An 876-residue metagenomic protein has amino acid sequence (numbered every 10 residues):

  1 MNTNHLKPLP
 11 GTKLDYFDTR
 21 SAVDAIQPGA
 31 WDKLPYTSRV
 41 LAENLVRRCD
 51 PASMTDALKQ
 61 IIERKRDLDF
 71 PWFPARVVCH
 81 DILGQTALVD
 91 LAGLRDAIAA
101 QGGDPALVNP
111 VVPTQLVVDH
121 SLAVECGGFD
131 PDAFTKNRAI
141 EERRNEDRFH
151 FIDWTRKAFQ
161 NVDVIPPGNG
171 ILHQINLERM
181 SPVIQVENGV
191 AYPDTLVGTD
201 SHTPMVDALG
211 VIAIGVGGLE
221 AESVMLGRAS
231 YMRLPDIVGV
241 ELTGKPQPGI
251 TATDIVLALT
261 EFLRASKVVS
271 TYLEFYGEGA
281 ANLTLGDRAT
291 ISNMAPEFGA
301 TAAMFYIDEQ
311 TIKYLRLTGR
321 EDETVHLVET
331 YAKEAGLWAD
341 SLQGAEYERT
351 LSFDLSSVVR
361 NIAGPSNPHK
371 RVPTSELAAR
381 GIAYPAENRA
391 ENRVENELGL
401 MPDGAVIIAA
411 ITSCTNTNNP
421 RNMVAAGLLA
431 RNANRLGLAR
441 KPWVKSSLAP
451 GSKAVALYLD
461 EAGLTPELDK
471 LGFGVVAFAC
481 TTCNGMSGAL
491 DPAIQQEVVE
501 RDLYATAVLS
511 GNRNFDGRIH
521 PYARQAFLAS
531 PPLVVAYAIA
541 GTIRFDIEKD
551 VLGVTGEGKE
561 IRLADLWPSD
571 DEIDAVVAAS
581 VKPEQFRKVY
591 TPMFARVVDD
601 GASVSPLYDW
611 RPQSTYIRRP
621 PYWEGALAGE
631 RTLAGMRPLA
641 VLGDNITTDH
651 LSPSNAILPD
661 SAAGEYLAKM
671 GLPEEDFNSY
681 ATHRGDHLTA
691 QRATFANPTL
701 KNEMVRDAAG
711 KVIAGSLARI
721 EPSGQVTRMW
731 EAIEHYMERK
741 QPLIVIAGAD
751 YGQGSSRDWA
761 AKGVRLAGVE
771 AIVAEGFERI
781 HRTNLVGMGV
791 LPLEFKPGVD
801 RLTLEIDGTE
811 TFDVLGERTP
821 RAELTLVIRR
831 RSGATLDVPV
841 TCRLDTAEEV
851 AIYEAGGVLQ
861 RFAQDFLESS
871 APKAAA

Functional and structural regions predicted by a protein language model:
M1-R76, A87, Q115, R596 (+3 more regions): Acidic/polar, glycine-rich intrinsically disordered N-terminal extensions of enzymes
T37, I184-E329, W338, V424-A425 (+4 more regions): Mobile "lid/hinge" segments at catalytic clefts and subdomain interfaces of large enzymes
D50-L242, A252-L257, R360-A363, L377-A479 (+8 more regions): Long, structured ligand/cofactor-binding scaffold of large enzymes
F73, L91-D147, A280-N388, I547-R611 (+4 more regions): Terminal amphipathic helices with adjacent charged low-complexity linkers/tails
T243, Y272, Y276-L283, N512 (+1 more regions): Extracellular/luminal Protease-associated
T555-D570, H781-I852: Acidic, glycine-rich flexible loop/linker segments
S605-D676: Segments forming glycine/polar-rich beta-alpha architectures that bind adenosine-containing cofactors
